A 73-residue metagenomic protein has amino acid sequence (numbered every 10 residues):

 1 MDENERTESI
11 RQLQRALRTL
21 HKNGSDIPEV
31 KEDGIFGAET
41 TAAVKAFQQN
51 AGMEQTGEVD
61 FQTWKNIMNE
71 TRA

Functional and structural regions predicted by a protein language model:
M1-G34, A73: Acidic, Ser/Thr/Pro/Gly-enriched interdomain connector segments
T40, T63: Ser/Thr-centric signal marking residues that sit in or immediately flank functional binding/regulatory motifs
V44: Conserved hydrophobic/aromatic packing and binding residues within compact polymer-binding modules
Q49: Active-site-adjacent structural elements in enzyme catalytic domains
G52-E54: Short loop/beta submotifs within extracellular cysteine-rich repeat domains
N66-A73: Intrinsically disordered, low-complexity Ser/Thr-rich linker and spacer segments in cell-wall-related proteins
